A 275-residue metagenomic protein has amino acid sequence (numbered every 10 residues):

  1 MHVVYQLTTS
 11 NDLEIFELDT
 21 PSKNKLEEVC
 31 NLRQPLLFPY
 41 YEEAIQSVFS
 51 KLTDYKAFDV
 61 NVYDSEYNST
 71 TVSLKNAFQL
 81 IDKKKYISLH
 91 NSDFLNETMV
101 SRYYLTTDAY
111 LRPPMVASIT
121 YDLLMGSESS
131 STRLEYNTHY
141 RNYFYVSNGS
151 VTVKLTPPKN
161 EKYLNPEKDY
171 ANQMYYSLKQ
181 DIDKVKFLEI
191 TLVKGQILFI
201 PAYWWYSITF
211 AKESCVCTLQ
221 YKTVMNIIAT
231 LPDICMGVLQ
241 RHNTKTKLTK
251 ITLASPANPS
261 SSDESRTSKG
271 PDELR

Functional and structural regions predicted by a protein language model:
M1-I197, W205-R275: N-terminal accessory scaffold of Fe(II)-dependent oxygenases
